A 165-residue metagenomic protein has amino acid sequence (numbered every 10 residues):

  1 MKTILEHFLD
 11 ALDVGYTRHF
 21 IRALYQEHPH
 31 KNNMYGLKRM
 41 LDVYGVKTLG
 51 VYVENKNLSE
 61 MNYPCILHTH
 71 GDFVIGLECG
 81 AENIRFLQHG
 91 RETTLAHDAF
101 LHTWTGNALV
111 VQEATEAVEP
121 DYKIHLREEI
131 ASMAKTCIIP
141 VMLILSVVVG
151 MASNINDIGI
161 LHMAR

Functional and structural regions predicted by a protein language model:
M1-I4, L9-A11, T17, Y25-N32 (+1 more regions): Noncatalytic regulatory segments and standalone regulatory/sensor domains
K2, H30-E60: Contiguous, structured surface segment used for ligand recognition
T17-H19, L49: A local structural micro-motif
S146-R165: Phosphate-binding active sites in nucleotide-utilizing proteins
